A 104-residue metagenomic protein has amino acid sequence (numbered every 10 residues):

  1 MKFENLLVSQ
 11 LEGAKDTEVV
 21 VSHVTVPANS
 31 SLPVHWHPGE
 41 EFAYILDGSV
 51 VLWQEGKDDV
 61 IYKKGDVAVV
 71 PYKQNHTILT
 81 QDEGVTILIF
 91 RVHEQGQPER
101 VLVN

Functional and structural regions predicted by a protein language model:
M1-V20, W53, V69, P98-N104: A short, N-terminal "cap"/entry segment at the start of jelly-roll beta-barrel domains of the cupin/DSBH fold
T17, N29-F42: A short beta-loop-beta micro-motif enriched in histidine and acidic residues
H23, P33, F42, D58-V60: Short, surface-exposed secondary-structure edge patches
V26-P27, G56-K73: Short acidic-glycine-tyrosine-enriched beta hairpin
S31-P33, V51, A68-I78: Histidine-centered metal-chelating micro-motifs
L32-H37, Q54, I61, I78-T80 (+1 more regions): Short histidine-centered beta-strand/loop micro-motifs that create catalytic or ligand/metal-coordination sites
H37-G56, D66: Glycine- and acidic-residue-biased ligand/ion/polar-headgroup-sensing regions
Y72-Q97: Ligand-binding loop in jelly-roll beta-barrel domains
